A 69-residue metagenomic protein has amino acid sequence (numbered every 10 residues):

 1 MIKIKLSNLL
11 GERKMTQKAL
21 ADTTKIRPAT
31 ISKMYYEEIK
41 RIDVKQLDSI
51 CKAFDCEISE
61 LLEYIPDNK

Functional and structural regions predicted by a protein language model:
M1-T16: A short, Lys/Arg-rich alpha-helix, primarily the initiator
N8, K33-M34, L62-K69: Short, charged recognition helix plus adjacent turn of helix-turn-helix-like nucleic-acid-binding domains
L10, A21, C51: The alpha-helix within a helix-turn-helix
G11, K25, Y36-I39, P66: Residue-level detection of the helix-turn-helix DNA-binding "recognition helix"
M15, I42-K45: Residue-level signal for the short linker/turn that defines the boundary of a DNA-recognition helix
M15-K33: Short alpha-helical DNA-recognition segment
K45-E60: DNA major-groove recognition helix of helix-turn-helix/homeodomain DNA-binding modules
